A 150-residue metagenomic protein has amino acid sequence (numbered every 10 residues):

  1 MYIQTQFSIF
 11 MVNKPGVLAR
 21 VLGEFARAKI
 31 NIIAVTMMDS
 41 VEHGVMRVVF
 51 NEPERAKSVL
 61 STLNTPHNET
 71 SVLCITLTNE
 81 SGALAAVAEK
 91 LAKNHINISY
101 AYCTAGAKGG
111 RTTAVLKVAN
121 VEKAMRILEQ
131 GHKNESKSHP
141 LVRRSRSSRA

Functional and structural regions predicted by a protein language model:
M1-A150: A conserved regulatory-domain signal marking ACT and ACT-like small-molecule sensing domains and adjacent regulatory
